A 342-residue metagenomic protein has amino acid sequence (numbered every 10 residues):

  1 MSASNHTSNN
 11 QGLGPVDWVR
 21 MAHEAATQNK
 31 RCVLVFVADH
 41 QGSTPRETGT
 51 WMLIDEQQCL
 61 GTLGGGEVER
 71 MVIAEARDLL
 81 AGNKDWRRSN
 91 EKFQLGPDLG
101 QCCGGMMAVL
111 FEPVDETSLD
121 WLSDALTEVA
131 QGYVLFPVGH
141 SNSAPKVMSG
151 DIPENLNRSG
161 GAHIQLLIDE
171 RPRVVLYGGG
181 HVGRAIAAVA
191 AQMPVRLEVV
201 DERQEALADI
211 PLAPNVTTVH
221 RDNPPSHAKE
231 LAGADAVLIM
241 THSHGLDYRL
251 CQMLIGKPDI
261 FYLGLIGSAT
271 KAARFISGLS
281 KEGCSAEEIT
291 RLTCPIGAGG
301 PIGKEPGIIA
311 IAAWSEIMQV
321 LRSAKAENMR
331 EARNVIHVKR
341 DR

Functional and structural regions predicted by a protein language model:
S2-N215, S277-G278, E316-V320, A324-R342: Segments forming oxygen-rich coordination pockets for charged ligands
T50-E56, L254-K257, T293: Short acidic (Asp/Glu) and glycine-rich catalytic loops that position anionic groups and cofactors
P172, Y177, M240-T241, L265-I266 (+1 more regions): Thr-Gly-centered strand-to-loop micro-motif
V200, A236, T241-H242, D247 (+1 more regions): ADP-ribose/adenylate-binding Rossmann-like module
V216-D222: Conserved SAM-binding strand-loop segment of SAM-dependent methyltransferases
N223-G233: Short amphipathic alpha-helix with an adjacent loop that forms part of the alpha/beta core around
I266-R342: Adenosine-phosphate binding glycine-rich loop
